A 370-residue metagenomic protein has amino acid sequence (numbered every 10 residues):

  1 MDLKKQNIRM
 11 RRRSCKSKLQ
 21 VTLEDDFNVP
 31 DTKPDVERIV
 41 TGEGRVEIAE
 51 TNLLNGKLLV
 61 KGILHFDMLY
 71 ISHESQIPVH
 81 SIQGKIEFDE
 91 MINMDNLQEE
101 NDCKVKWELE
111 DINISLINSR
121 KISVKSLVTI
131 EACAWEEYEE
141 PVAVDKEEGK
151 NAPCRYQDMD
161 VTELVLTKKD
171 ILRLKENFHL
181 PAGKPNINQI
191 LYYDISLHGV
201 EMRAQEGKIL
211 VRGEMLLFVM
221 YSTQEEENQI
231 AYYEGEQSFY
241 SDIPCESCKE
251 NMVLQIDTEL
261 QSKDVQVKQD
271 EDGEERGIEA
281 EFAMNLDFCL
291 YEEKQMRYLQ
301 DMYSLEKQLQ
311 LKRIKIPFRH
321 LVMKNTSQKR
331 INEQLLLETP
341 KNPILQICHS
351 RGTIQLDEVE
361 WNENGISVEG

Functional and structural regions predicted by a protein language model:
M1-G370: C-terminal beta-sandwich interaction modules and adjacent acidic, Ser/Thr/Pro/Gly-rich low-complexity tails used
